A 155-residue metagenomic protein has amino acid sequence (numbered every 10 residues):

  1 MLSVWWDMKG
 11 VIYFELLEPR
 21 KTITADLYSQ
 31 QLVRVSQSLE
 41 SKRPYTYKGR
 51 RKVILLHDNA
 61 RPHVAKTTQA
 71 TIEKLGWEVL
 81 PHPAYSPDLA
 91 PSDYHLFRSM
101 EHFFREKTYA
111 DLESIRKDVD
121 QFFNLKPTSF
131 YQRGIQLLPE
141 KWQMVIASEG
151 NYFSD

Functional and structural regions predicted by a protein language model:
M1-D155: Surface/interface recognition patches
